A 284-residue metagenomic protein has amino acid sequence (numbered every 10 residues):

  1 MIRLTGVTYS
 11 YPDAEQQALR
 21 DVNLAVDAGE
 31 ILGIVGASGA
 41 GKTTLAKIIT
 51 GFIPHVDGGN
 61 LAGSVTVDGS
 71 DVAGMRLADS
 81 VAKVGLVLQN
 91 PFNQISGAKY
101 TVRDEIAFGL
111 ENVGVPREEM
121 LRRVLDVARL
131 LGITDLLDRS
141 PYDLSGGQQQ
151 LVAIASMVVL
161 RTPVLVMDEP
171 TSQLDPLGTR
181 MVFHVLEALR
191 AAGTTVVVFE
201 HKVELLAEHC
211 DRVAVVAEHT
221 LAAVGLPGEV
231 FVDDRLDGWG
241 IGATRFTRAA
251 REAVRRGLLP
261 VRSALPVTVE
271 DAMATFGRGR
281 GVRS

Functional and structural regions predicted by a protein language model:
V35-A37: The feature captures the beta-strand-to-loop junction immediately N-terminal to the Walker
S64-D79: ABC ATPase NBD Q-loop/coupling interface
E111, E118-L136: Conserved ABC ATPase "signature" region
S140-L144, Q148: Conserved ABC ATPase signature
L165-D168: Catalytic Walker B motif of ABC-type/P-loop ATPase nucleotide-binding domains
E200-H201: H-loop/switch region of ABC-family ATPase nucleotide-binding domains
T220-F246: Conserved beta-strand-loop-alpha-helix hinge in the C-terminal portion of ABC ATPase nucleotide-binding domains
